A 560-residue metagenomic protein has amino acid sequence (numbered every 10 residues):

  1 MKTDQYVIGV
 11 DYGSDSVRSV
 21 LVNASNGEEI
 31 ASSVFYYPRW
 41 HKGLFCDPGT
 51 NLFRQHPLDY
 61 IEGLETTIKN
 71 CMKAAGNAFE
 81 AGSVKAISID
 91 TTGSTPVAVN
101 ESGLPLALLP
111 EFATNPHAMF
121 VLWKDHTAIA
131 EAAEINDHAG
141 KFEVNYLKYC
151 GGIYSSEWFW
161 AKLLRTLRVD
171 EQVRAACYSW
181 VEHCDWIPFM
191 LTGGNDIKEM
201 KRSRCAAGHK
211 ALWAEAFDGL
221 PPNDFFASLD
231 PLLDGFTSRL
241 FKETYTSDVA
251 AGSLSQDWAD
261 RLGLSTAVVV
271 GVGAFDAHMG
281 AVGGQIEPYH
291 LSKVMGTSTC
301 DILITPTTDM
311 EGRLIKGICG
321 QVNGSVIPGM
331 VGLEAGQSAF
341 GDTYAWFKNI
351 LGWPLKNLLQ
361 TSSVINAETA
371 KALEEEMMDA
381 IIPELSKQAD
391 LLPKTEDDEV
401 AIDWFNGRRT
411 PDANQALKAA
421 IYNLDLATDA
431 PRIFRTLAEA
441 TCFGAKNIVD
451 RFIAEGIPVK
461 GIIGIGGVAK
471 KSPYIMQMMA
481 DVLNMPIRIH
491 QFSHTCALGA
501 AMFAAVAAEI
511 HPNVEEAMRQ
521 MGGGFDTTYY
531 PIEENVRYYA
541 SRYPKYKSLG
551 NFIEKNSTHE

Functional and structural regions predicted by a protein language model:
M1-K42, C46, L58, F79 (+9 more regions): Glycine/Thr-rich phosphate-binding loops that ligate phosphate moieties of nucleotide and other phosphorylated ligands
M1-T3, S255-L264, A274-H290: Conserved phosphate-binding catalytic cores of ATP/NTP-utilizing and phosphoryl-transfer enzymes
Y12-S14, F142-V272, L358, I402-N406 (+2 more regions): Gly/Ser/Thr-rich active-site cleft segment
I61-M72, W160-L163, C184, F275-M279 (+3 more regions): Short, hydrophobic/amphipathic alpha-helical packing segments that form internal helix faces or helix-helix interfaces
T67-K85, D170-V173, F225-T237, D260-L262 (+1 more regions): Phosphate/pyrophosphate-binding loops at sites that engage ATP/ADP/AMP, CoA/4′-phosphopantetheine, polyphosphate
M72, A132-N136, L163-L167, P188 (+4 more regions): Non-transmembrane alpha-helical segments in soluble domains of secreted/periplasmic/extracellular proteins
K293: Conserved active-site beta-strand element of glycosyltransferases/polysaccharide synthases
